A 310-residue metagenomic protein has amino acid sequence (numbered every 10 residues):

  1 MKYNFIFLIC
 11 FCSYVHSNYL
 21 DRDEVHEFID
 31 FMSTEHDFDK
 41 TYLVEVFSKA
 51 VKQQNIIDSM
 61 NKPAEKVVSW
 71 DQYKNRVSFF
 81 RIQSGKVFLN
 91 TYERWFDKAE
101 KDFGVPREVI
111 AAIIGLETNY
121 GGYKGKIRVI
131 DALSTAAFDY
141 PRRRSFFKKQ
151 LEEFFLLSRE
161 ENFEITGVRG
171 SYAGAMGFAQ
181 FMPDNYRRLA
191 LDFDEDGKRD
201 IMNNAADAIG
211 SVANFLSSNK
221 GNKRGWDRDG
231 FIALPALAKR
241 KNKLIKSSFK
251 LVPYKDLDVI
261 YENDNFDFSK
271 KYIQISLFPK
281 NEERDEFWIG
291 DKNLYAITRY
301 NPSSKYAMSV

Functional and structural regions predicted by a protein language model:
M1-L8: Sec-dependent signal peptide recognition, specifically the positively charged N-region followed immediately by
C10-V15: N-terminal signal peptide c-region/cleavage motif recognized by signal peptidases
N18-E100: An acidic, Gly/Ser/Thr/Pro-rich helix-cap/linker signature
E24, F31-E35, Y42-S48, K148-R169 (+1 more regions): A contiguous strand-loop segment
A50-V51, E117-G121, A175, V259 (+3 more regions): Solvent-exposed loop/turn segments at secondary-structure junctions within structured extracellular/periplasmic domains
N75-A213, S217: Acidic/His-rich structured neighborhood in mature extracellular/periplasmic domains
I165, R169-D285: Flexible, glycine-rich surface segments
K270-S309: C-terminal functional modules
